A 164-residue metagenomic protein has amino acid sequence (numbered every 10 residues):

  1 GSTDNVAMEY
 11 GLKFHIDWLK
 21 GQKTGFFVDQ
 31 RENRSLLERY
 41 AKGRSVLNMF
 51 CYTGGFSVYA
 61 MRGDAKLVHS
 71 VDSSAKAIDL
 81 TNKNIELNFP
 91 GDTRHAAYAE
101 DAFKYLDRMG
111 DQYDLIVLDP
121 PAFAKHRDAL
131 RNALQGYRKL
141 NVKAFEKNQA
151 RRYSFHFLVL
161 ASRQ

Functional and structural regions predicted by a protein language model:
G1-F27, S35: Non-catalytic substrate-recognition/targeting regions of SAM-dependent transferases
V28-R44: Conserved alpha-helix/loop element of class I SAM-dependent methyltransferases that forms part of the SAM/SAH-binding
A41, F89, K147-Q149: A generic alpha-to-beta junction signature in SAM-dependent methyltransferases
G43-Y52: Conserved class I S-adenosyl-L-methionine
T53-K66: Conserved SAM-binding loop of SAM-dependent methyltransferases across substrates and taxa, primarily the Class I
L67-D72: Conserved SAM-binding motif I beta-strand of class I
K76-V117: S-adenosyl-L-methionine
D101-Q164: S-adenosylmethionine
